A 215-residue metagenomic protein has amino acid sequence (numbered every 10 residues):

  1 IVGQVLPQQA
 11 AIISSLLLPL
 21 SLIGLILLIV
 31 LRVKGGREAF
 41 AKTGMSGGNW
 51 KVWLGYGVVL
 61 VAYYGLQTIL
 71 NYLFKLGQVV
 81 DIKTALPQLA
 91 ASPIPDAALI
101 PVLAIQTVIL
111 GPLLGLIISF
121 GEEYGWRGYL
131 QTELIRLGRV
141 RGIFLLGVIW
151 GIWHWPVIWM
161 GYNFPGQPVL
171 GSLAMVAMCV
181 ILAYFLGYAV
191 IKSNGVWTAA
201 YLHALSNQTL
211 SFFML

Functional and structural regions predicted by a protein language model:
I1-S119, S211-L215: Specific transmembrane helices
I23, W155-I158, N207, S211-F212: Hydrophobic transmembrane alpha-helices of multi-pass small-molecule transporters
Y64-V79, E123, R141-M160: Transmembrane alpha-helix/helix-exit interface in multi-pass inner-membrane proteins
F120-I149, I191-G195: Membrane-interface helix/loop boundary segments of multi-pass membrane proteins
L130-L137, F164-P165, F212-M214: Membrane-interfacial alpha-helical segments at the cytosolic side of multi-pass membrane proteins
F144, P168-L215: Functionally important transmembrane alpha-helices
V157-V169, L173: Interfacial helix-loop-helix junctions of multi-pass membrane proteins
